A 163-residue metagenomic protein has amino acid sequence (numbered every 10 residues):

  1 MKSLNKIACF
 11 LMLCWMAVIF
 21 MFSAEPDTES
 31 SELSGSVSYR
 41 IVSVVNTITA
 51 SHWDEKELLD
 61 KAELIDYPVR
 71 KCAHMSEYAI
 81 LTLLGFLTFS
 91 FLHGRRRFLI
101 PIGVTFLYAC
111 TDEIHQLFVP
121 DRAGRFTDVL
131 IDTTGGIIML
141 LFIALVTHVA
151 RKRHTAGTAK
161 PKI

Functional and structural regions predicted by a protein language model:
M1-L117, F126, T133, I137-I163: Bulky hydrophobic segments
P120: Short, surface-exposed loop/turn segments at secondary-structure boundaries that line and modulate
